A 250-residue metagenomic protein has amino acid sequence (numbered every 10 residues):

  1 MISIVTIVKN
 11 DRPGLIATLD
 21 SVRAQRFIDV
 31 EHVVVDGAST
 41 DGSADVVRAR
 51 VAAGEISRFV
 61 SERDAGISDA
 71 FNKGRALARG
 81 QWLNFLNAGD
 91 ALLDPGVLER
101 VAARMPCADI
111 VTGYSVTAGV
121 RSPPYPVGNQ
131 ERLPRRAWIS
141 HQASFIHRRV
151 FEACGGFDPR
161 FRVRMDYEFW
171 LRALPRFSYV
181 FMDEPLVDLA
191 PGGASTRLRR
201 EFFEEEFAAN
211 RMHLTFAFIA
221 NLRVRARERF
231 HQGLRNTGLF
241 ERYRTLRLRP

Functional and structural regions predicted by a protein language model:
M1-S3, E31, E168: Cell-envelope/extracellular polymer assembly enzymes that use nucleotide-activated donors
T18, V60-A78: Glycine-rich, basic loop-to-helix element that forms the pyrophosphate-binding segment of sugar-nucleotide handling
D20-D29: Short, acidic, metal-binding catalytic loop of nucleotide-sugar glycosyltransferases
D29-A38, V60-R63: Short beta-strand/loop segment that forms part of the nucleotide-sugar
D36-V46, N87, A91: A conserved acidic beta->alpha catalytic loop
L83: Short aromatic/hydrophobic "clamp" motif used to bind/position activated sugar donors
A91, P95-P124: Conserved donor NDP-sugar-binding/catalytic core segment of glycosyltransferases
P123-A209: Conserved nucleotide-sugar donor-binding catalytic segment
